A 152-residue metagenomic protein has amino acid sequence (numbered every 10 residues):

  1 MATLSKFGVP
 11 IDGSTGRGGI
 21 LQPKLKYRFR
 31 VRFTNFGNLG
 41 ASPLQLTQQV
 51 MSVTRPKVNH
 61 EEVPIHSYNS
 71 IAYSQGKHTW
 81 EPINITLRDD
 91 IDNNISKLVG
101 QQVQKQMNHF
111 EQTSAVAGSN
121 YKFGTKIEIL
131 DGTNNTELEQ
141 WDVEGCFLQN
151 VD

Functional and structural regions predicted by a protein language model:
M1-D152: Glycine-rich, low-complexity intrinsically disordered segments
